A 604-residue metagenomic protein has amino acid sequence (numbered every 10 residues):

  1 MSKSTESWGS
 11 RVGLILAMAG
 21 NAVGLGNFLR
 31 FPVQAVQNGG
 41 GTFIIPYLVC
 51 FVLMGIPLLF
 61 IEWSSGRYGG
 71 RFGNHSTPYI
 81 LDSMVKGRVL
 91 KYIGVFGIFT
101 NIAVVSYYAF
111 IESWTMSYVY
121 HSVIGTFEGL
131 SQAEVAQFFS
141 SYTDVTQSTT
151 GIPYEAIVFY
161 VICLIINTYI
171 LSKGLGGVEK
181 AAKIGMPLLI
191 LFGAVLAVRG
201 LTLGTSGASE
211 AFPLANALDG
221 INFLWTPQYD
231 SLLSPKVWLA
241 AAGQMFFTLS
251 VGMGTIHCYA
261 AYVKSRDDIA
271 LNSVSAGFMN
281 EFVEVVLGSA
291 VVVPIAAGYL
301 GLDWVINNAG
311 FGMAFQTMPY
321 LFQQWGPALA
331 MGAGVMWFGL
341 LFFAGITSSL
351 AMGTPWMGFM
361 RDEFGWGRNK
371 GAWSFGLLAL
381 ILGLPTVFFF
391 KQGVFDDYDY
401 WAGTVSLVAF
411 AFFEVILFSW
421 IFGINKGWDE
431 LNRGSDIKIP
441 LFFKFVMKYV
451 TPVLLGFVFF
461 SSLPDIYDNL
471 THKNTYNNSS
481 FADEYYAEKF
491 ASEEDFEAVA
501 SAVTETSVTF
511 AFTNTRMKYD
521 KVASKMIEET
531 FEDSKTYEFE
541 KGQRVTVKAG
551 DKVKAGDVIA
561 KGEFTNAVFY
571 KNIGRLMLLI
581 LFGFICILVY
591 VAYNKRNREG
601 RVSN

Functional and structural regions predicted by a protein language model:
S2-E6, Q34-N38, Y68, G73-F96 (+9 more regions): Inter-helical loop and helix-membrane interface segments of multi-pass membrane transporters/permeases
S2-V12, E179-I346, L350, E363-G365 (+2 more regions): Membrane-embedded translocation segments of transport machinery
R11, I15-A19, P46-R88, G298 (+2 more regions): Juxtamembrane transmembrane-helix boundary signature
G13-C50, G254-H257, V263, L271-V274 (+2 more regions): Transmembrane helix-boundary motif of multi-pass solute transporters/channels
G13-M18, L48, V85, G94-I98 (+7 more regions): Transmembrane alpha-helical segments of multi-pass small-molecule transport proteins
A35-W63, E155, L189, L407 (+1 more regions): Extracellular loop-to-transmembrane helix junctions
I93-I98, W356, F364-L377, W401-F481 (+2 more regions): C-terminal membrane-solvent junction of multi-pass transporters and transport-like membrane proteins
E128, A133-S141, S462-F569: Low-complexity, proline/glycine-enriched hydrophobic segments characteristic of transmembrane helices
